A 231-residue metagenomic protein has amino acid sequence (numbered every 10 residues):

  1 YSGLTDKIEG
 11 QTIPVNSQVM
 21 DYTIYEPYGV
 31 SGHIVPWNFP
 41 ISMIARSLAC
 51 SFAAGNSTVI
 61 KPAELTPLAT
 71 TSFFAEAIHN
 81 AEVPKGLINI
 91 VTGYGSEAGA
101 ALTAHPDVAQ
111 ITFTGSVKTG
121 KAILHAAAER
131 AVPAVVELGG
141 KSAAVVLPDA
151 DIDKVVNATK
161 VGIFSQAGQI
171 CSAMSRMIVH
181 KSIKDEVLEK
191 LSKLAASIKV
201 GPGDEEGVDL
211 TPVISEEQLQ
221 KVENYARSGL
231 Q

Functional and structural regions predicted by a protein language model:
Y1-K7, V19, Q218: Long amphipathic alpha-helix in the N-terminal Rossmann-like dinucleotide-binding domain of NAD(P)-dependent
G3-D6, G32, S192: Amphipathic, well-packed alpha-helical segments that form the structural scaffold of globular domains
G3-Q11, N80, V161, S165 (+1 more regions): Conserved helix-loop functional segments at active or binding sites
G10-K154: Rossmann-like NAD(P) dinucleotide-binding subdomain of oxidoreductase/dehydrogenase enzymes
A104, K118-Q231: ALDH superfamily catalytic-core signature
